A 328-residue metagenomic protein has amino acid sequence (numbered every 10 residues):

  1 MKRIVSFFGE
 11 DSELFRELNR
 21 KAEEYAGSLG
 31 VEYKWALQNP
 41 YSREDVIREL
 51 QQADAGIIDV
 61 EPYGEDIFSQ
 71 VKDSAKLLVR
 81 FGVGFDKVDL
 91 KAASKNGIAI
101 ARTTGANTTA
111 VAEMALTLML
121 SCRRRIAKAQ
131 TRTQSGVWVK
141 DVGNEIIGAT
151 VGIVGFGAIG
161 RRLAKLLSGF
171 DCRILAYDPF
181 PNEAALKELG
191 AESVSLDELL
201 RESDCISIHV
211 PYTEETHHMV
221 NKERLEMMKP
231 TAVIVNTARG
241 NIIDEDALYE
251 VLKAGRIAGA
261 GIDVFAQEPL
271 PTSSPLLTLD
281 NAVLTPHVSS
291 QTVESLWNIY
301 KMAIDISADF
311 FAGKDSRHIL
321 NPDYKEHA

Functional and structural regions predicted by a protein language model:
M1-A55, L175, A184, F311 (+1 more regions): N-terminal glycine-/charge-rich "phosphate-binding" loop or analogous flexible N-terminal tail
M1-K2, A75, I147-T150, K222 (+1 more regions): Phosphate-coordination loops involved in phosphoryl transfer and adenosine-cofactor binding
L50-A55, D73-A75, R201-C205, K229-T231: Short acidic/histidine-rich motifs immediately flanking catalytic phosphotransfer sites in two-component signaling
G64-F68, F180-P275: Rossmann-like adenosine-cofactor binding region
N96-I98, T103-T150, R162-G169, I319: Phosphate-binding beta-alpha-beta segment of Rossmann-like dinucleotide-binding domains, i.e., the NAD(P)
I100, K222, T231-A328: Rossmann-like dinucleotide-binding domain for NAD(H)/NADP(H)
F156-G157: Glycine-rich Rossmann-fold phosphate-binding loop(s) that bind the pyrophosphate of adenine dinucleotide cofactors
